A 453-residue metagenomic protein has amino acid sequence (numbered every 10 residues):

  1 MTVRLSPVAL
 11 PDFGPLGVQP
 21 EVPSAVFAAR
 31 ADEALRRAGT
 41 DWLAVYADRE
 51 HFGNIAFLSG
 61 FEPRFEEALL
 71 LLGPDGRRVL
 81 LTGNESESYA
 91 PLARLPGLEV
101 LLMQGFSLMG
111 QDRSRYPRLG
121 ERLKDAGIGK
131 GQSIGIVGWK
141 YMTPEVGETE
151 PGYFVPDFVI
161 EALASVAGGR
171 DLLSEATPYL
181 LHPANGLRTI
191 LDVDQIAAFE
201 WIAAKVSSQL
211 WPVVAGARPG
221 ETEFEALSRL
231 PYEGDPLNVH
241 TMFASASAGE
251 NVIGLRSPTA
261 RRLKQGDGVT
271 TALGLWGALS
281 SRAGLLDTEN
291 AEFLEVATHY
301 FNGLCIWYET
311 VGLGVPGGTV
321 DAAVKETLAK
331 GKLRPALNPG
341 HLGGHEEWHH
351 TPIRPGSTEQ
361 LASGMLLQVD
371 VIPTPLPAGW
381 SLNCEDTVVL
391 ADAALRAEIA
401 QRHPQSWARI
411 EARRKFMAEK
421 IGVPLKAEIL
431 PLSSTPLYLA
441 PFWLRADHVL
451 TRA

Functional and structural regions predicted by a protein language model:
M1-A453: Active-site neighborhoods and metal-handling regions in enzymes and metal-associated proteins
